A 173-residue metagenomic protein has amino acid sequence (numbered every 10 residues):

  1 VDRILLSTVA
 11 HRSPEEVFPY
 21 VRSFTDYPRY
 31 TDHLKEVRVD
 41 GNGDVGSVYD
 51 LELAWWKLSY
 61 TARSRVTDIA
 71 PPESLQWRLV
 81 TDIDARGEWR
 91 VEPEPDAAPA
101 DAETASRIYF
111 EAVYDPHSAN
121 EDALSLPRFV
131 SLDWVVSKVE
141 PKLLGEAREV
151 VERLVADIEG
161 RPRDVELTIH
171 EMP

Functional and structural regions predicted by a protein language model:
V1-V45, M172-P173: Hydrophobic ligand-binding cavity/cleft-lining segments
R3-L5, S59-R63, D84-E88: Short, surface-exposed coil-to-beta transition loops
E16-V21, Y27, Y49-L51, V66 (+2 more regions): Hydrophobic pocket/interface hotspot
N42-D50, I69-W77: Short, hydrophobic/aromatic-rich segments at coil-to-beta transitions
L79-E149, A156, V165-L167: Beta-strand/loop substructures that line and gate deep hydrophobic ligand-binding cavities in soluble
R163-P173: Charge-rich (especially acidic), low-complexity segments
